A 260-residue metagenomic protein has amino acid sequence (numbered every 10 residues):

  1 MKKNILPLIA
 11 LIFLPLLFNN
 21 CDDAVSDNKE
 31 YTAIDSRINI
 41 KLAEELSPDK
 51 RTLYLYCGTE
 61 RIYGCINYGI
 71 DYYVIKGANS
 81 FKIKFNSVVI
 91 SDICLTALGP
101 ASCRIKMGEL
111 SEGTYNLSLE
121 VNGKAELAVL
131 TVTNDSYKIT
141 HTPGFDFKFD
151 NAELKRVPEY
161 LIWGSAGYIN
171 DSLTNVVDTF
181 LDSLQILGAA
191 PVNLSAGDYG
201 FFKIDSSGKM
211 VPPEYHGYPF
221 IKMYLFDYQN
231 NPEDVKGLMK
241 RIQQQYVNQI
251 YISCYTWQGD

Functional and structural regions predicted by a protein language model:
M1-L6, L11-N39, D260: Bacterial Sec-dependent N-terminal signal peptides
D22-N86, H141-S165: Acidic/polar, low-complexity intrinsically disordered N-terminal segments immediately downstream of a Sec signal
Y63-C65, V89-G99: Short, cysteine-centered beta-strand-loop-beta hairpins and adjacent loop/turn segments enriched in charged/polar
V89-C94, E120-V129: Short acidic/polar inter-strand loop motif in beta-rich domains
L98-E112: Ligand-binding face of N-terminal immunoglobulin V-set domains in extracellular IgSF glycoproteins
L110-N122: A short tyrosine-centered beta-strand micro-motif
A125-L184: Surface-exposed beta-loop interaction hotspot
L173-D260: A eukaryote-biased signal for long
